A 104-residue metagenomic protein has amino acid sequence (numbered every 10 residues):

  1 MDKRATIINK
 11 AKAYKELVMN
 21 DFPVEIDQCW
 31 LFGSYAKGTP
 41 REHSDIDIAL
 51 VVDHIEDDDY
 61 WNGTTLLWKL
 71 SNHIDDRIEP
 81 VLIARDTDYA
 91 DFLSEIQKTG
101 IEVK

Functional and structural regions predicted by a protein language model:
M1-Q28, K37-E42, D53-K104: Catalytic core of pol beta-like nucleotidyltransferases
F32-S34: Glycine-rich beta-strand-to-loop/alpha-helix junction loops that act as flexible
D47-A49: Short, well-ordered beta-strand segments
